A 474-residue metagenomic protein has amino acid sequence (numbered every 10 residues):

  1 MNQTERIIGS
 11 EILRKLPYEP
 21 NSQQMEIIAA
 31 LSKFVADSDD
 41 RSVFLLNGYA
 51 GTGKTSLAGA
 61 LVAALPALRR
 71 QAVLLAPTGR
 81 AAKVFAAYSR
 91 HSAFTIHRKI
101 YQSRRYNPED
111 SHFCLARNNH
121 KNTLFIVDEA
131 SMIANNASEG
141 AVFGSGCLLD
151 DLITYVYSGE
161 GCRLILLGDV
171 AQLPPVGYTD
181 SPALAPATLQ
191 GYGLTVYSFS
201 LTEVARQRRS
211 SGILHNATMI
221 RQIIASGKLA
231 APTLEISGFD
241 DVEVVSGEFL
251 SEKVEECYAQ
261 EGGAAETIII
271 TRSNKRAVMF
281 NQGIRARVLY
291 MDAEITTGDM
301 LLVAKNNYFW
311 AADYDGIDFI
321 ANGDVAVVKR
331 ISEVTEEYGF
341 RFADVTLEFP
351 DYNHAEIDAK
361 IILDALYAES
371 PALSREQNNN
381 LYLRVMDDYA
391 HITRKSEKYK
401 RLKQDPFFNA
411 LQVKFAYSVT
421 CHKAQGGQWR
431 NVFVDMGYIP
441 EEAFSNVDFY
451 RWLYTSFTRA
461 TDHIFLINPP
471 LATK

Functional and structural regions predicted by a protein language model:
Q3-I8, I27-S32, D39, V156-C162 (+2 more regions): Conserved helicase motor core of P-loop NTPases
Q3-Y18, N47: Conserved adenine-nucleotide phosphate-binding loops and their immediately adjacent elements
E11-L31: N-terminal pre-Walker A segment at the start of P-loop NTPase domains
P20, L74, I269: Conserved SAM-binding loop
Q24, T78, S273, G426: Short, conserved phosphate/pyrophosphate- and ester-handling motifs at nucleotide-, phospho-/glycolipid
I28-A29, K33, S38, S42-A230: ASCE P-loop NTPase helicase motor core
P77, A312-D315, D448-L453: Short beta-alpha junctions and helix-cap segments that line functional grooves
E337-K474: C-terminal accessory regions
